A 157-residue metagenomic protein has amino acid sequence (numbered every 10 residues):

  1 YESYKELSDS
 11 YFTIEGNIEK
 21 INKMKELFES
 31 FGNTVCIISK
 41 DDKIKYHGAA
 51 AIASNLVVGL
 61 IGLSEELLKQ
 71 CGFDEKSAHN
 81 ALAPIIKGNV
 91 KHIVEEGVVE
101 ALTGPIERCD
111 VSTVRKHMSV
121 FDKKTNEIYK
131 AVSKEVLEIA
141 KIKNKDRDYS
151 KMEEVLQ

Functional and structural regions predicted by a protein language model:
E2-V94, K151: Internal alpha-helical scaffold of NAD(P)-dependent oxidoreductase catalytic cores
F12, H79-Q157: NAD(P)-dependent Rossmann-like dehydrogenase/reductase catalytic/cofactor-binding core
